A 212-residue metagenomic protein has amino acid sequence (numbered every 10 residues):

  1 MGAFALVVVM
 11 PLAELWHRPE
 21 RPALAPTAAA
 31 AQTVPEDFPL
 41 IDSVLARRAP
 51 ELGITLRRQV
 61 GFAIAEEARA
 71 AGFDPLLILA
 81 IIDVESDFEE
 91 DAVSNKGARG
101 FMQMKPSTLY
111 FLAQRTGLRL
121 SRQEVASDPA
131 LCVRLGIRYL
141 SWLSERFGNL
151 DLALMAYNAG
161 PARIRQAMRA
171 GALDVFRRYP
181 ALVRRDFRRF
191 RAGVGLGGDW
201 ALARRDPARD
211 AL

Functional and structural regions predicted by a protein language model:
M1-E14: Hydrophobic membrane-insertion alpha-helices, especially the h-region of bacterial N-terminal signal peptides
L15-L212: Catalytic glycan-binding domains that act on GlcNAc-containing polysaccharides
